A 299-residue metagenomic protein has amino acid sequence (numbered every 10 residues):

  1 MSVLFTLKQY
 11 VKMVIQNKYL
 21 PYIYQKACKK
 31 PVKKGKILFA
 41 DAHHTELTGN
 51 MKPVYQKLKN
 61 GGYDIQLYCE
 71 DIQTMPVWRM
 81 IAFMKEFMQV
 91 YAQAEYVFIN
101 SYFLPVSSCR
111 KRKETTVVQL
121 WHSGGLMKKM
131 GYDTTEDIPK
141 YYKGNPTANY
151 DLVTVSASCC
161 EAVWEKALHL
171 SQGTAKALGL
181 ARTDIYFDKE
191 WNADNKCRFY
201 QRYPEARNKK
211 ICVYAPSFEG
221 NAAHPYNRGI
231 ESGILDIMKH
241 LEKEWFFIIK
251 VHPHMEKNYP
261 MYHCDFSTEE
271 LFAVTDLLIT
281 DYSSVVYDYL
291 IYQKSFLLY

Functional and structural regions predicted by a protein language model:
M1-L38, A42-H43: Membrane-proximal basic amphipathic "stem/tether" segments
K29-L38, G62, E114, R207-K210 (+1 more regions): A short, charged/proline- and glycine-enriched loop that marks the coil->beta-strand transition at the N-terminal
K36-E190: Active-site and donor-binding regions of nucleotide-sugar-utilizing enzymes
L47, L67, V117-W121, L168-Q172 (+5 more regions): Tryptophan-centric aromatic hotspots in well-structured domains and transmembrane helices
T48-K57, L178-N258: Conserved catalytic-core segment of nucleotide-activated headgroup transferases in glycan assembly
I81-Y96, V251-Y287, I291-Y292: Donor nucleotide-activated moiety binding/catalytic core segment of transferases that use nucleotide-activated donors
T115, L277, Q293-L297: Structural loop-to-beta junction motif characteristic of Rossmann-like glycosyltransferase folds
A148-V153, F246, V274-L277: Short active-site oxyanion
